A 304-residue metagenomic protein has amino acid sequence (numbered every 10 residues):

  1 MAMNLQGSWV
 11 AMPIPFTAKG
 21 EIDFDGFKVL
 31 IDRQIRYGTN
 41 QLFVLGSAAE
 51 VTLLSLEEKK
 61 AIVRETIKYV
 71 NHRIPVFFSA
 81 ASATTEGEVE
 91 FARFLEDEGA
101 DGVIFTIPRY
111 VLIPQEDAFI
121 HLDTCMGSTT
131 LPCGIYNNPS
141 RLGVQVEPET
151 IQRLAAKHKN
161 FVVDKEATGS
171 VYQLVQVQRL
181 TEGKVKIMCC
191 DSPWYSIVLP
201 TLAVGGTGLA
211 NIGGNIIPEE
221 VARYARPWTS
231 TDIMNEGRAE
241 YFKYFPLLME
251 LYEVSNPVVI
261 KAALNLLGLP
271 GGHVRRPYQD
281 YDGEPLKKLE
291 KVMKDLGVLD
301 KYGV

Functional and structural regions predicted by a protein language model:
A2-Q145, R153, G303: Active-site beta->alpha loop and helix N-cap motifs at the rims of alpha/beta catalytic domains
N4, W9-P15, Y37-G38, A203-G206 (+1 more regions): C-terminal alpha-helical cap/extension of soluble enzyme domains
F27, K59, V63, E88 (+5 more regions): A general structural signal for well-ordered alpha-helical segments in protein cores
D32, R93, L199, A262 (+1 more regions): Surface-exposed charge patches
R73-I74, P132, F161, K184 (+1 more regions): Secondary-structure boundary/capping positions in well-ordered alpha/beta enzyme cores
M126-S128, P139-Y252: Catalytic alpha/beta core domains of metabolic enzymes, predominantly
